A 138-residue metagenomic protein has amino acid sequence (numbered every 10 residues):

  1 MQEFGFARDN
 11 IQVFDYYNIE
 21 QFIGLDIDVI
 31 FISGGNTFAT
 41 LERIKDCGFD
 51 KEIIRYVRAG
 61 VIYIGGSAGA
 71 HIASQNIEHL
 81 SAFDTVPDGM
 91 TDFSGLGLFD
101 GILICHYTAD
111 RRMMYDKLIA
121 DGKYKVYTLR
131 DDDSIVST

Functional and structural regions predicted by a protein language model:
M1-V29, S33: N-terminal beta1-alpha1 cap of cysteine-dependent amidohydrolase-like domains
D26, I32, T37, L41-I62 (+1 more regions): Active-site-adjacent pocket-lining segments in enzyme domains
